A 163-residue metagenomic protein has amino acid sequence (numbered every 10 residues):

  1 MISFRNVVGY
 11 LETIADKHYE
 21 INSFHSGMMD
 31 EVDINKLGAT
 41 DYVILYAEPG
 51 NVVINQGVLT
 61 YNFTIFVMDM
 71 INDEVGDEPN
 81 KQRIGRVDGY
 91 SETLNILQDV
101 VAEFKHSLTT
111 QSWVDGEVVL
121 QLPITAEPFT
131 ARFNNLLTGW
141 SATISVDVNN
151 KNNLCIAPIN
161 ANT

Functional and structural regions predicted by a protein language model:
M1-G9, Q56-V58, V67-L108: Extracellular/virion structural assembly segments
M1-V58, S107: Small/polar-rich, solvent-exposed N-terminal microdomains that initiate assembly or binding
S23, G38-Y42, G89-D147: Acidic-leaning, charged glycine-interspersed low-complexity segments
E48-G50, R132-T163: Charged, low-complexity C-terminal accessory regions
G57-E74, N135-V148: Oligomerization/assembly interface segments of phage tail-like spikes and tubes
F63, R83-G85, P158-N162: Generic alpha-helical propensity signal that fires on short helical segments and nearby coil/disordered stretches
